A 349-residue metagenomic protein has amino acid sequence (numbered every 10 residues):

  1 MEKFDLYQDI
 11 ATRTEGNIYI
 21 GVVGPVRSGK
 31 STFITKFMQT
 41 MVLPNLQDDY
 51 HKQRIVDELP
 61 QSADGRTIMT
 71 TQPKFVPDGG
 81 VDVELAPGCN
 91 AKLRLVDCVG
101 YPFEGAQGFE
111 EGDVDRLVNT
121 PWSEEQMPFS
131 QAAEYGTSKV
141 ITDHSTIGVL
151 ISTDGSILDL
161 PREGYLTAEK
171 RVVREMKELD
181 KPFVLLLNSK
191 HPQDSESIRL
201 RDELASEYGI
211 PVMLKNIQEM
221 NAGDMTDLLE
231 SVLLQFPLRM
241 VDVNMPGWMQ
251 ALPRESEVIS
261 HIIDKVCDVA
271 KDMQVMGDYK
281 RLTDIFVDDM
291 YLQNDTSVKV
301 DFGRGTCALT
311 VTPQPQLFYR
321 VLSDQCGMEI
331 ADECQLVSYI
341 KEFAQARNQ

Functional and structural regions predicted by a protein language model:
M1-Q126, T142: Conserved G1/Walker A P-loop phosphate-binding module
K3-Y7, T12-K30, K36-F37, S231-L238 (+1 more regions): P-loop NTP-binding site
I20, R94-V96, T146-L150, V184-L186 (+1 more regions): Hydrophobic/aromatic beta-strand patches that form the interior of the parallel beta-sheet core in alpha/beta enzyme
G100-F103, D154-I157, K190-Q193, Q218-N221 (+1 more regions): Conserved nucleotide-binding/hydrolysis micro-motifs of P-loop NTPases
G105-G108, D159-G164, D194-I198: Conserved ATPase-coupling elements of RecA-like P-loop NTPase cores
A106-D159, E175-M176: Inter-motif core of Ras-like GTPase G domains
G164-K170: Charged helix-capping and loop-helix junction motifs
R171-V184, S189-S256: Canonical P-loop GTPase G-domain recognition
